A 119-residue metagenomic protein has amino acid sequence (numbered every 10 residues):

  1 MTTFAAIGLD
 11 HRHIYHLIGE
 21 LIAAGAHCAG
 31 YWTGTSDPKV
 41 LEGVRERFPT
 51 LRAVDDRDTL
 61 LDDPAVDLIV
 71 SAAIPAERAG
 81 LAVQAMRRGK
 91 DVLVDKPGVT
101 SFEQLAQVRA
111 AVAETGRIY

Functional and structural regions predicted by a protein language model:
M1-F48: N-terminal Rossmann-like dinucleotide-binding module
I14-Y15, P38, V54-R57, A79: Structural motif corresponding to alpha-helix initiation and N-cap regions
A26, T50-L51, K90, R117: Short glycine/serine/threonine/alanine-rich loop segments
G30, R52, D67-L68, I118: Short, Asp-centered acidic motifs that coordinate Mg2+ and/or phosphate in catalytic or ligand-binding sites
R52-P64: Short acidic low-complexity segments
L68, I74, A79-Y119: Beta-strand-loop-alpha-helix segment that lines the small-molecule cofactor/substrate pocket of alpha/beta enzymes
